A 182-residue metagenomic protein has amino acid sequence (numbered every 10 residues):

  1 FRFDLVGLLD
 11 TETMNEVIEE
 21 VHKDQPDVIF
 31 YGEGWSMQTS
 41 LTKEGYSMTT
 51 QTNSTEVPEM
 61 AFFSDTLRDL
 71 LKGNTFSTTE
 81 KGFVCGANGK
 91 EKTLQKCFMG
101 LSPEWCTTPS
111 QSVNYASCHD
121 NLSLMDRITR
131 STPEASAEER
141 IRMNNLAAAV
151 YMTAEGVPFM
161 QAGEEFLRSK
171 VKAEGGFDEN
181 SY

Functional and structural regions predicted by a protein language model:
F1-L9: Active-site groove signature of glycoside hydrolases
L9-T13, R140-M143: Short, glycine/acidic-rich beta->alpha junctions
E12-D24: Alpha-helical structural signal in soluble globular domains
I18-E19, D27-F177: Conserved alpha/beta catalytic core and glycan-binding cleft of carbohydrate-active enzymes
N180-Y182: Short, intrinsically disordered, charge-balanced linker/junction segments flanking boundaries in proteins
